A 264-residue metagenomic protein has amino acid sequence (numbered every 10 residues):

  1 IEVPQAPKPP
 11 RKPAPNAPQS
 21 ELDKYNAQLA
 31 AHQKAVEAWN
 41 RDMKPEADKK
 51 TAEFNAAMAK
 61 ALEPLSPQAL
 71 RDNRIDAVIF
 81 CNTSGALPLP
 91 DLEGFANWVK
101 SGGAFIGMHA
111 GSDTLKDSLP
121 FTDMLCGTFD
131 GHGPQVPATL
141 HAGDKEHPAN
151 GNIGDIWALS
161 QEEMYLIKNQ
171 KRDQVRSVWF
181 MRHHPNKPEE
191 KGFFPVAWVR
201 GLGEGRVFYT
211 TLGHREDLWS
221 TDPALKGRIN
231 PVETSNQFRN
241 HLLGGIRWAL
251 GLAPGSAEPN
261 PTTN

Functional and structural regions predicted by a protein language model:
I1-G107, G111-T114: Helical hinge/lid and interdomain linker segments adjacent to catalytic or ligand-binding clefts that mediate domain
K8-A38, D42-F54, P185-F194, G201-N264: Extracellular ligand-binding/catalytic regions of CAZymes and related secreted enzymes and adhesion modules
Q33, E37-K50, F54-E63, G127-T211: Catalytic beta-strand/loop cores that center a nucleophilic Ser/Cys/Thr and support acyl-enzyme chemistry
I79-N82, G103, I153, A249-A253: Sec/Tat-exported extracytoplasmic proteins
T83-L87, F105, G111-L115, D155-W157 (+2 more regions): Solvent-exposed loop/turn segments at secondary-structure junctions within structured extracellular/periplasmic domains
P90-D91, D117, G192-F194: Residues at alpha-helix caps and immediate loop-helix transition turns in enzyme cores, especially N- and C-cap
A96, T122, N150, L243-R247: Non-transmembrane alpha-helical segments in soluble domains of secreted/periplasmic/extracellular proteins
D113-L125: Glycine-rich, charge-decorated loop segments at or immediately adjacent to ligand/cofactor-binding or catalytic sites
